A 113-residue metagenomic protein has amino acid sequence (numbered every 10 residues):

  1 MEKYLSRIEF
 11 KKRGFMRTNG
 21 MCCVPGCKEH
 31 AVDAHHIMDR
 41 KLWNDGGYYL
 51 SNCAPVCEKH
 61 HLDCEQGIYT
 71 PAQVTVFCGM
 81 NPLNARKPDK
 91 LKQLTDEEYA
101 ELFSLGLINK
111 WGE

Functional and structural regions predicted by a protein language model:
M1-M21, N44-S51: Short, charged surface segments at domain edges that flank catalytic/cofactor-binding sites
E2-L5, M21, K28-H30, A85 (+1 more regions): Metal-centered catalytic cores of metalloenzymes
K3-R7, D39, C57: Generic structural signal for alpha-helix starts
K11, R17, A31, W43-N44 (+4 more regions): Generic detector of intrinsically disordered, low-complexity, polar/charged segments
C23-P55, C64-I68: Histidine-centered nuclease catalytic patch
Y49-N52, E58-K59, D63-E113: A detector for short metal-coordination/catalytic motifs
